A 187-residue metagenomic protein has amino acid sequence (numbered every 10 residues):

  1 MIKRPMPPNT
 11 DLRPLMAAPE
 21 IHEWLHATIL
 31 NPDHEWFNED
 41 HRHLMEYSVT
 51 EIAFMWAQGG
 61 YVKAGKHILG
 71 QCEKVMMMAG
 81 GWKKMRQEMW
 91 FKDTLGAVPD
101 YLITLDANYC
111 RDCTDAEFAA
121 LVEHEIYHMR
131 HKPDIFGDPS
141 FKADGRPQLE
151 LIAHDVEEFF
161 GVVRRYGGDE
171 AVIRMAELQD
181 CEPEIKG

Functional and structural regions predicted by a protein language model:
I2, P7-L12, M16-T28, D33-D112 (+2 more regions): Metalloprotease/metallohydrolase-associated module, dominated by Zn2+-dependent proteases
A120-K132: Active-site recognition of the HExxH zinc-binding catalytic motif
